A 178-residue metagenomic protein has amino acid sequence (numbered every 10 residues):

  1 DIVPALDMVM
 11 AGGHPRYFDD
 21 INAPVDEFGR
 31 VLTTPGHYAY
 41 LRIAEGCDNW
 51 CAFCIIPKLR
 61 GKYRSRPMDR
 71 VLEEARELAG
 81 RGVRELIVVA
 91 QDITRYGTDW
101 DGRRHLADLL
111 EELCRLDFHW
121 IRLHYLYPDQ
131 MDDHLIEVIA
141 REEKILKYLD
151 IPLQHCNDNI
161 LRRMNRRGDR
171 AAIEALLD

Functional and structural regions predicted by a protein language model:
D1-Y96, L149, R170-D178: Proteins enriched for Cys/Gly/acidic motifs involved in redox and nucleic-acid/cofactor modification
G80-D178: Conserved SAM/AdoMet-binding glycine-rich loop
